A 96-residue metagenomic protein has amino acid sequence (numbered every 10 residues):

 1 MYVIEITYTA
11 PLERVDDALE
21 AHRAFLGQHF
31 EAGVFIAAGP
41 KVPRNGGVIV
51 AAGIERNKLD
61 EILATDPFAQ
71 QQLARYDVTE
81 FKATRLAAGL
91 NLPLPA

Functional and structural regions predicted by a protein language model:
M1-A96: Conserved, structured core segments of small domains
